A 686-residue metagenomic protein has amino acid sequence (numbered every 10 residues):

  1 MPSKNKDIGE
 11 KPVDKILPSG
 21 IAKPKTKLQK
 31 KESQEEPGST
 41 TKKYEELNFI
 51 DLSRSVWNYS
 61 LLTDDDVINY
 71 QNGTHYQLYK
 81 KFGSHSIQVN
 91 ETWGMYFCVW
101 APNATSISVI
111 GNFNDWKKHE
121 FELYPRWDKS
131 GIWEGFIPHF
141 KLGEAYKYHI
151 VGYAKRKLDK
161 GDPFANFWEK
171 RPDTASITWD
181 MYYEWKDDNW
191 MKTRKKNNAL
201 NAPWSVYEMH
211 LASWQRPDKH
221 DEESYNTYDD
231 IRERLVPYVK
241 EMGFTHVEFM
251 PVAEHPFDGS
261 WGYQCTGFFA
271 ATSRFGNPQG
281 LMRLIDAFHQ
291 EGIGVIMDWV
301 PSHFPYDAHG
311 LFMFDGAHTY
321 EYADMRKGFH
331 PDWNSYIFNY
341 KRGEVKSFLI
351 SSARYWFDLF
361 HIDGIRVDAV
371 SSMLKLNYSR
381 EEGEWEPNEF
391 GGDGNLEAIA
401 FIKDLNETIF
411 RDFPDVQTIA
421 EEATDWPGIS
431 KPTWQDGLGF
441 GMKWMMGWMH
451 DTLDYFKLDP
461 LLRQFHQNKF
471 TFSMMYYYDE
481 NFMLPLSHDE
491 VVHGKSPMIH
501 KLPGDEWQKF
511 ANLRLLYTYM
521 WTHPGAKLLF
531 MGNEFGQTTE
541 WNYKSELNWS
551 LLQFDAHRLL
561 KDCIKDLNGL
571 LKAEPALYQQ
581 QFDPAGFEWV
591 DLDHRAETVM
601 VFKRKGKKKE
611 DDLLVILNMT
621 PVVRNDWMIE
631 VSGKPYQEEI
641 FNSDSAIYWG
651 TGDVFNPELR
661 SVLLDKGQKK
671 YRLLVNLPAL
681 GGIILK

Functional and structural regions predicted by a protein language model:
P2-T92, R126-E208, S213-H220, D230 (+1 more regions): The feature marks proteins involved in alpha-glucan
W93-F97: Structural beta-strand segments of beta-rich domains
V99, Y148, M209, V239 (+12 more regions): Conserved, mostly hydrophobic/aromatic
W100-I107, S632-P635: Short proline/glycine-enriched turn/loop motifs at strand-loop junctions of beta-rich domains
K118-D128: Short, surface-exposed loop motifs enriched in S/T, G, D/E and P with embedded aromatic residues
L142-Y146, F655-K686: C-terminal beta-strand-rich structural cap/linker in extracellular carbohydrate-active enzymes
P172, H361-D363, E381-K544, K572-F582 (+2 more regions): Conserved alpha/beta catalytic core and glycan-binding cleft of carbohydrate-active enzymes
D188-W204, H210-G394, L659, V675: Substrate-binding/active-site clefts of carbohydrate-active enzymes
